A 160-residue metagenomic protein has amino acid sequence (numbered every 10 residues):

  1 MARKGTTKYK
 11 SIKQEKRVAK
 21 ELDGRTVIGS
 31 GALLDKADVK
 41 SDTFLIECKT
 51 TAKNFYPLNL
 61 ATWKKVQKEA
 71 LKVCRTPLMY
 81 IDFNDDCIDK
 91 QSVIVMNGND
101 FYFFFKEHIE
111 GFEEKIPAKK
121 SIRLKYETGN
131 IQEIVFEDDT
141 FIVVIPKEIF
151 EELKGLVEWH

Functional and structural regions predicted by a protein language model:
M1-H160: Catalytic phosphate/metal-binding cores of nucleic-acid and nucleotide-processing enzymes, i.e., regions that mediate
